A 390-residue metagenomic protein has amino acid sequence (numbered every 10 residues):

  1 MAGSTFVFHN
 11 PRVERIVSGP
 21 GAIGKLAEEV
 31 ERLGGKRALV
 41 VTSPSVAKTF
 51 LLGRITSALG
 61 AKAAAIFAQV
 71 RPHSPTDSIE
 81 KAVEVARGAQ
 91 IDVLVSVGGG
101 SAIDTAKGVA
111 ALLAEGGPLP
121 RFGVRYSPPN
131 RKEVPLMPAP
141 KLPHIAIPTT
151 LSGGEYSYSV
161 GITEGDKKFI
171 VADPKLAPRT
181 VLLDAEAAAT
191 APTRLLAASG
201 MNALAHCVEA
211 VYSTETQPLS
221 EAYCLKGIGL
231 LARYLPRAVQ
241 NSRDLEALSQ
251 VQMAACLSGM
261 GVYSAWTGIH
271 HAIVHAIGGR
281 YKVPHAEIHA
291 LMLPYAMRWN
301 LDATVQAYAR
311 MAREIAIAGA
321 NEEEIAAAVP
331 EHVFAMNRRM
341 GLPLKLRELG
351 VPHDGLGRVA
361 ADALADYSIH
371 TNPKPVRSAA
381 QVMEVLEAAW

Functional and structural regions predicted by a protein language model:
M1-V93, L346: ATP/NTP phosphate-donor binding region
E14, G24, G116-P218, A307-R310: A glycine/threonine-rich phosphate-anchoring loop and its flanking beta-alpha core in nucleotide/phosphate-binding
G19, V40, P75, G100 (+9 more regions): Buried hydrophobic positions in well-ordered alpha/beta secondary-structure cores of metabolic enzymes
I23-L26, K48-L51, T76-I79, S101-A106 (+3 more regions): Short glycine/serine/threonine-rich phosphate/pyrophosphate-binding segments that cradle anionic phosphate groups
A86-N130, K141-T149, I273: A short, small-residue-rich loop immediately preceding and capping a beta-strand
L204-V208, V251-G259, L293, V333 (+3 more regions): Short alpha-helical scaffolding segments that buttress acidic/His motifs in well-ordered protein cores
A210-H332: Active-site segments that bind and position negatively charged phosphate/pyrophosphate groups
A318-W390: C-terminal charged capping/lid subdomain of soluble metabolic enzymes
